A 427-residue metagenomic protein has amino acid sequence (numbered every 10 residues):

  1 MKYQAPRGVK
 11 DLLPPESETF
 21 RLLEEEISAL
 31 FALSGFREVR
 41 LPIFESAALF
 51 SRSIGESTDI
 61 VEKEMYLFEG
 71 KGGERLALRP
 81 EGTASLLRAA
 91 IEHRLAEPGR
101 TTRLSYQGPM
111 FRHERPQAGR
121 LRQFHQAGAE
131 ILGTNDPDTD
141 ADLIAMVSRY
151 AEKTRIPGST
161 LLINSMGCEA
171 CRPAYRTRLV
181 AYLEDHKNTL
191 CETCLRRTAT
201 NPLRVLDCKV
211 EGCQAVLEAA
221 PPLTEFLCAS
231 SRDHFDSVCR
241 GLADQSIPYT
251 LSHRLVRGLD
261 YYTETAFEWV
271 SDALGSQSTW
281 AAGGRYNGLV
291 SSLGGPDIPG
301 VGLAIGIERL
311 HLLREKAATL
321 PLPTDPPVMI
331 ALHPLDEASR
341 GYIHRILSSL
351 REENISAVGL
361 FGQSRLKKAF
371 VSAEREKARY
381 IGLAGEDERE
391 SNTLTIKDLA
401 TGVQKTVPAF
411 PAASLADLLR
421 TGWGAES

Functional and structural regions predicted by a protein language model:
M1-S427: TRNA-recognition modules of translation machinery and tRNA-sensing kinases, especially anticodon-binding
